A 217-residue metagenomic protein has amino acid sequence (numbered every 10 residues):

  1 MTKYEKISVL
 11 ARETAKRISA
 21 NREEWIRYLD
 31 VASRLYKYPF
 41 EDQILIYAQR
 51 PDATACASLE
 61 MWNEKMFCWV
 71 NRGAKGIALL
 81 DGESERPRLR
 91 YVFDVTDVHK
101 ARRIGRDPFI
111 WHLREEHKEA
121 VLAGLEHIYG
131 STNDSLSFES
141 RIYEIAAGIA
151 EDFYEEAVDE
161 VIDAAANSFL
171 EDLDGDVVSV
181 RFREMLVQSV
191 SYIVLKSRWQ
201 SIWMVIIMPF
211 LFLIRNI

Functional and structural regions predicted by a protein language model:
M1-I217: N-terminal accessory/interface modules of nucleic-acid-binding and processing proteins
